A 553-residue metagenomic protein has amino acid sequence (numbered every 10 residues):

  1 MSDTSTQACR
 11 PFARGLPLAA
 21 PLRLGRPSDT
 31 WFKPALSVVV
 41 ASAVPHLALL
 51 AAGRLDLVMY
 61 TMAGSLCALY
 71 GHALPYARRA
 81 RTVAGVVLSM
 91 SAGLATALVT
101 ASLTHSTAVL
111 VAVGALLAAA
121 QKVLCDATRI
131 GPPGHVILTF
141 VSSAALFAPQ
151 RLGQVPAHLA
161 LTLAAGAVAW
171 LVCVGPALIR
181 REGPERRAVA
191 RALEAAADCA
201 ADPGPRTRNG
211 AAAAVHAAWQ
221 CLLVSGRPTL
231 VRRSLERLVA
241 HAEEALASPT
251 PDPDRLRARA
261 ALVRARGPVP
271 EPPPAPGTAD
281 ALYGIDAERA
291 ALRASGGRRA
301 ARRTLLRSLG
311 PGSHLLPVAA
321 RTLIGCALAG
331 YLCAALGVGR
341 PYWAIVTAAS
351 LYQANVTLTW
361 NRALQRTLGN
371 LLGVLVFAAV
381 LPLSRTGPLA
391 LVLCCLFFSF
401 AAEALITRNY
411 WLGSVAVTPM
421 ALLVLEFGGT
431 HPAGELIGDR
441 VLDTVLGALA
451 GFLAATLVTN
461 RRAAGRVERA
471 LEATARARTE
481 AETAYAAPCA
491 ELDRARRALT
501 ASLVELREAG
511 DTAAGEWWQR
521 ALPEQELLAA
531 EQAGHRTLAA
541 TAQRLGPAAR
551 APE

Functional and structural regions predicted by a protein language model:
M1-A43, Q154-L161, W170-G339, V458-E553: Cytosolic regulatory and coupling regions of membrane transport/channel systems
C9-A20, A35-L50, R54-Y76, V86-L94 (+6 more regions): Pore- and pathway-forming membrane helices of multi-pass small-molecule/ion transporters and channels
L22-S37, A77-S89, S106, R129-P133 (+5 more regions): N-terminal export and membrane-targeting signals
A52, D56, T100, T104 (+10 more regions): Membrane-interfacial segments
L69-L88, A92-T100, T104-H105, V109 (+7 more regions): Hydrophobic alpha-helical segments that drive targeting, anchoring, or assembly
V86, R191, R362-G369, L422 (+1 more regions): Short amphipathic alpha-helical coupling elements at transmembrane boundaries
R293-F398: Conserved mid-sequence domains
V356, L372, V376, V380 (+16 more regions): Hydrophobic alpha-helix feature that most strongly marks membrane-spanning transmembrane helices and their immediate
